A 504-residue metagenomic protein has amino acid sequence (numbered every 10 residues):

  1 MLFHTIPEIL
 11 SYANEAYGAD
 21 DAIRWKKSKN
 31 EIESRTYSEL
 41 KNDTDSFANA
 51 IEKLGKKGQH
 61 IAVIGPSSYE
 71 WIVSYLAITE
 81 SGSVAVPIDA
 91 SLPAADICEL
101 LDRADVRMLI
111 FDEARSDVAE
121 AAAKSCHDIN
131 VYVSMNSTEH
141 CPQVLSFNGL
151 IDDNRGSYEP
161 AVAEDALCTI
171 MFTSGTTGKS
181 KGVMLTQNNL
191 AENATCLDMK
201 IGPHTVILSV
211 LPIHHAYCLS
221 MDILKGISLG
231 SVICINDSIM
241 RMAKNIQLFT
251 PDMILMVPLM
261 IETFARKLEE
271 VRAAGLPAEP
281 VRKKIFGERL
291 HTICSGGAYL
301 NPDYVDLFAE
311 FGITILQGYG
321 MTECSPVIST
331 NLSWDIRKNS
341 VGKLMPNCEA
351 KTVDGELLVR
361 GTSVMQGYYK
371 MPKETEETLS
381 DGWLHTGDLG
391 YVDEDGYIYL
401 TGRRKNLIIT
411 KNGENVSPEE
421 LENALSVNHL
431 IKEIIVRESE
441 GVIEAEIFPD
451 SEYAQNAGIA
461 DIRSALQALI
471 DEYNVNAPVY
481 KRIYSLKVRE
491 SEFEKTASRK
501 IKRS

Functional and structural regions predicted by a protein language model:
G18-D21, S134, N154-F172, K179 (+1 more regions): Conserved pre-ATP/AMP-binding loop-to-beta segment of ANL
I23-G55, Q59-S68, I72-L76, P93-C98 (+2 more regions): Conserved AMP-binding/adenylate-forming core of the ANL superfamily
S34-S38, C168-A194: Conserved AMP-binding A3 loop
L92, L109, G361, G367 (+1 more regions): AMP-binding/adenylate-forming catalytic core of the ANL superfamily
A191-V206, I213-P280: Conserved AMP-binding/adenylation subdomain of ANL enzymes
D252-M256, F264-I336, K432: Gly/Ser/Thr-rich phosphate-binding loop
I336-K338, V364-G387, P418-N423: Conserved ANL (AMP-binding/adenylate-forming) active-site segment centered on the GW(Y/F)…HTG consensus within
E433-V436, E440-G441, D471-S504: Conserved C-terminal "lid"/linker of ANL adenylate-forming enzymes
